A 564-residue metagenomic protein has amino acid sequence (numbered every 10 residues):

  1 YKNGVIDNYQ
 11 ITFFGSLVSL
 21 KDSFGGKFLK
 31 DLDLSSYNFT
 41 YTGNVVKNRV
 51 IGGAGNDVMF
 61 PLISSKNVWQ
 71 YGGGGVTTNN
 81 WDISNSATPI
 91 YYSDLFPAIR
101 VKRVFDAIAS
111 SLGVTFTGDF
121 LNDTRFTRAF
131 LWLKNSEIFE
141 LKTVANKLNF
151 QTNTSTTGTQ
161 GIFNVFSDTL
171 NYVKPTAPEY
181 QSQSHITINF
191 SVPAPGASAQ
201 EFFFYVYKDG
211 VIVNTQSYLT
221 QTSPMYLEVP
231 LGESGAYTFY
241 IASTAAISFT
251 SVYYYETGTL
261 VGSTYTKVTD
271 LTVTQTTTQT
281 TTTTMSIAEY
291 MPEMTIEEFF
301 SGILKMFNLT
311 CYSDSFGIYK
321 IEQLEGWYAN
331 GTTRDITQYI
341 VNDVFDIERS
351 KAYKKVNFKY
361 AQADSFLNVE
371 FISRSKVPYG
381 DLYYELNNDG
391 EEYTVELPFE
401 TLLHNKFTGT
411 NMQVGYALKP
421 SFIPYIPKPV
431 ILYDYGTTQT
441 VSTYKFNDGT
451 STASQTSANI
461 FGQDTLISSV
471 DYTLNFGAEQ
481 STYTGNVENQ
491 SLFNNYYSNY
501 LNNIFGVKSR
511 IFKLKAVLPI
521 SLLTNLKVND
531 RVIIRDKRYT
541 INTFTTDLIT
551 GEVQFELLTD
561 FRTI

Functional and structural regions predicted by a protein language model:
Y1-D168, T250-T283, I287-M306, G326-T333 (+9 more regions): Polar, S/T/G-rich
I11-F13, D22, I247, E256-T266 (+5 more regions): Acidic, low-complexity/disordered segments
T156-Y180, T222-M225: Short beta-strands within extracellular/lumenal beta-sheet-rich domains
P178-A197, S251-T257, N529: A short beta-strand element within beta-rich, extracytoplasmic domains of secreted/secretory-pathway proteins
A199-V211: Short, surface-exposed beta-strand/strand-loop-strand elements in extracellular ectodomains
V213-L231: Extracellular carbohydrate recognition and processing domains and analogous Trp-centered ligand-binding platforms
E228-A245: Noncatalytic modules at the cell exterior or secretory-pathway interfaces, chiefly beta-strand-rich lectin/adhesion
R510-L522: Short alpha-helix capping/helix-loop boundary micro-motifs
